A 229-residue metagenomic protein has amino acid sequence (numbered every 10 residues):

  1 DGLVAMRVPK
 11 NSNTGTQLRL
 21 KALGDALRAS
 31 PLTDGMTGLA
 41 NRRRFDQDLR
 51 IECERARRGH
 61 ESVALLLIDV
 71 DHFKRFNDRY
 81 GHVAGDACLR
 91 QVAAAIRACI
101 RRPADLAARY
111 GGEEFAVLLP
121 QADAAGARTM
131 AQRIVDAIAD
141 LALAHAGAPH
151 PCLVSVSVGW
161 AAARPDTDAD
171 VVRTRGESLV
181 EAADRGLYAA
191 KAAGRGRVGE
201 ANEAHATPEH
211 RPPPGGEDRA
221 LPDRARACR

Functional and structural regions predicted by a protein language model:
R28-A29, R42-S62, A93-R101, P120: Short regulatory alpha-helical coupling segments that immediately precede and/or link into cyclic nucleotide signaling
R28-Q47, E61, I68-G81, R90: Conserved nucleotide-binding and Mg2+-coordinating catalytic segments in signaling enzymes
T37, L66-D69, G112, A183: Conserved metal-coordinating catalytic motifs of nucleotidyl cyclase and c-di-GMP turnover enzymes
C88, A116-A137, V171: Short helix/loop segment flanking the catalytic signature motif in cyclic-nucleotide metabolism enzymes
A93-R97, G126-A144, A182-D184: Alpha-helical scaffold within the catalytic cores of cyclic-nucleotide enzymes
A98-A104, D136-H150, A162-R164, L187-A189: Short catalytic/binding micro-motifs of nucleotide second-messenger systems
L106-R109: A short pre-motif secondary-structure segment
A124, R128-A131, A163-C228: Catalytic-core segments of nucleotide cyclases and related cyclic-nucleotide turnover enzymes
